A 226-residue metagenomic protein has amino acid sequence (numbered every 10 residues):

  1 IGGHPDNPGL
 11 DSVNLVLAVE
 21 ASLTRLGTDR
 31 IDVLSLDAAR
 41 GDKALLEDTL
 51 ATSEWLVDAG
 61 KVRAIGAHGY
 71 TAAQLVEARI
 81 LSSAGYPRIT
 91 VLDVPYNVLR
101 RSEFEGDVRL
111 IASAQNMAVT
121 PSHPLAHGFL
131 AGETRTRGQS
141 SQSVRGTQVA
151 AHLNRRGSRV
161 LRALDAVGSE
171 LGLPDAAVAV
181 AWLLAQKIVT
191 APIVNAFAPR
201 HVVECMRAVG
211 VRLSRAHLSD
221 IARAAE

Functional and structural regions predicted by a protein language model:
I1, R30-D32, S141-S143: Short, basic/glycine-rich phosphate-binding loops at helix/coil junctions that contact nucleotide phosphates
I1-V16, D37-K43: Active-site mouth loops of central-metabolism enzymes
P8-L26, A72-R79: Short, acidic/polar
L23-D42: Active-site groove signature of glycoside hydrolases
A39-A225: Beta/alpha (TIM)-barrel catalytic core signal, keyed to glycine-rich beta->alpha loops juxtaposed to Asp/Glu that bind
